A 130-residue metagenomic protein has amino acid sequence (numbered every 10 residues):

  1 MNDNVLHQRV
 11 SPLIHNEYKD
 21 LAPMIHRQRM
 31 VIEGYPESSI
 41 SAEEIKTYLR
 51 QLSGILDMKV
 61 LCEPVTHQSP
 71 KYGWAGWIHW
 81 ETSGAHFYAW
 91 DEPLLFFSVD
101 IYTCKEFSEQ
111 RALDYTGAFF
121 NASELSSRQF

Functional and structural regions predicted by a protein language model:
M1-F130: Polybasic/polar functional segments that serve as interface/processing modules
